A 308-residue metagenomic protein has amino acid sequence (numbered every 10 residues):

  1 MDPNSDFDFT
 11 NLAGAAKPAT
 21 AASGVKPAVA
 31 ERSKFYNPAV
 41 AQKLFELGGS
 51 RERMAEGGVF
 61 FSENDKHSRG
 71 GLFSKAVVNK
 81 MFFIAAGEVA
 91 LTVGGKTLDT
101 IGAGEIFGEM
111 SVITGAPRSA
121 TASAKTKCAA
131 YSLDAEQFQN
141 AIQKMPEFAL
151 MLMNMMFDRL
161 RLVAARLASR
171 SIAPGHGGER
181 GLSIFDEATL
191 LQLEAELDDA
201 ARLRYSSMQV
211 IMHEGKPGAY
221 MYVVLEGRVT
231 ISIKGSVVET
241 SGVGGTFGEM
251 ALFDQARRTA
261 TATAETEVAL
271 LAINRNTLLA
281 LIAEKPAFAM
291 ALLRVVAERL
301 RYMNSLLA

Functional and structural regions predicted by a protein language model:
M1-A308: Cytosolic regulatory regions built on CNB/CRP/Popeye-like sensor folds
